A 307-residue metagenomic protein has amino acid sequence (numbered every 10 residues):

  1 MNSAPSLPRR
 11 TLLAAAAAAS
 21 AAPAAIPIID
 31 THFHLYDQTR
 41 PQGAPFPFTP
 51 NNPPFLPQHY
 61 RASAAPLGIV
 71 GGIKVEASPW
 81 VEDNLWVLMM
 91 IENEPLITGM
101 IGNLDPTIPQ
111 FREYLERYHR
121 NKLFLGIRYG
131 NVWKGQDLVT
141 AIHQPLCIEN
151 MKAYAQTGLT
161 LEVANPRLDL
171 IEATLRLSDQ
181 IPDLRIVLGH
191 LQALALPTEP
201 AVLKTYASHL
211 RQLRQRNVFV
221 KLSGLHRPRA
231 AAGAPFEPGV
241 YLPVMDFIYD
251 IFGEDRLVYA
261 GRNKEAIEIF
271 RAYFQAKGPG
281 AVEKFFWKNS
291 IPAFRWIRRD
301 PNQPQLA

Functional and structural regions predicted by a protein language model:
N2-I29, N51-G71, D246-F247, I251-D255 (+1 more regions): Mid-to-C-terminal alpha-helical segments outside catalytic/metal-binding sites
A25-T157, D169, G239: Mid-domain alpha/beta scaffold segments of enzyme catalytic cores
I29-T31, V75, I101, R128 (+3 more regions): Active-site neighborhood of phospho(di)ester-bond hydrolases with catalytic His/Asp-centered motifs
Y36, W86, N103, L161 (+4 more regions): Tryptophan-centric aromatic hotspots in well-structured domains and transmembrane helices
A62-P66, M89-M90, R117, R176-L177 (+3 more regions): A generic secondary-structure signal
D83-I97, P182-V187, V244, I248 (+1 more regions): Short, electropositive alpha-helical surface patch
T140-V258, N289, R298-A307: Catalytic pocket-lining loop regions of alpha/beta-barrel enzymes, especially the amidohydrolase/enolase/GH5 lineages
